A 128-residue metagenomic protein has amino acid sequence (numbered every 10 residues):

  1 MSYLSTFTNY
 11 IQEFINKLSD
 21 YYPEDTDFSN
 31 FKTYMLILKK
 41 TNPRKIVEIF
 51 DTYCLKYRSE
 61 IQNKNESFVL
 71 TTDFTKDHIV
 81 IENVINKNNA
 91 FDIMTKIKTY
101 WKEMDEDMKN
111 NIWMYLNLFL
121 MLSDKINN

Functional and structural regions predicted by a protein language model:
M1-N110, D124-N128: Terminal low-complexity "docking" segments
M114-L122: Short, hydrophobic/amphipathic alpha-helical patches that form generic packing surfaces within helical domains
